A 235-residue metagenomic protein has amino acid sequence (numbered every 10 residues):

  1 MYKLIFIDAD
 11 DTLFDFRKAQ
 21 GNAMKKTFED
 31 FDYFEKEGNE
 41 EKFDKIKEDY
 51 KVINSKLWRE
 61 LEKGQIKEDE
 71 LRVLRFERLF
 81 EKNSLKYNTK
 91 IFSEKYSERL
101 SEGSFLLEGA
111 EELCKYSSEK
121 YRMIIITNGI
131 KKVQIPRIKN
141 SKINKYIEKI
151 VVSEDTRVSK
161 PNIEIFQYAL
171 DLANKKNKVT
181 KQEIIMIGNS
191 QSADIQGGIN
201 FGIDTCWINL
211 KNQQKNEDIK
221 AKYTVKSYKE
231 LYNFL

Functional and structural regions predicted by a protein language model:
M1-I5, R17-K18, K115, I130-L235: Asp-based, Mg2+/Mn2+-dependent phosphohydrolase catalytic module
M1-I7, T12-D49: Active-site neighborhood of HAD-like aspartate-dependent phosphohydrolases
Q20-G21, N39-F43, Q65-D69, K86-K90 (+1 more regions): Alpha-helix N-cap/helix-initiation sites
N22-K26, D49, R75-R78, K95 (+5 more regions): Alpha-helical elements of Rossmann-like donor-binding domains used by nucleotide-donor carbohydrate transfer enzymes
D32-E48, K82-E94, Y146, T180-Q182: Short, surface-exposed acidic
E48-E94: A metal-dependent, Asp-based hydrolase signature
L57-E62, L100, V133, Q214-N216: A short acidic, helix-capping loop that chelates divalent metal ions and anchors anionic groups
D69-V73, T89-I125: Short, acidic loop-to-helix structural element flanking the phosphoryl-transfer center in phosphate-processing enzymes
